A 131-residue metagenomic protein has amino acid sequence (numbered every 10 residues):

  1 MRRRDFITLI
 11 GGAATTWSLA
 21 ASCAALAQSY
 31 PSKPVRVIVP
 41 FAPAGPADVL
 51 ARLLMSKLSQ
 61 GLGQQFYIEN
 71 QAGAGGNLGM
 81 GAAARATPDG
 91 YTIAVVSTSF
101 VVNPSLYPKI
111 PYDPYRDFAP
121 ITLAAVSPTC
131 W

Functional and structural regions predicted by a protein language model:
R3-S18, C23-D117: N-terminal (or domain-start) structured segment
P104, S127-W131: Small-molecule pocket liners
R116, I121-P128: Short Pro/Gly-enriched coil loops immediately N-terminal to beta-strands
